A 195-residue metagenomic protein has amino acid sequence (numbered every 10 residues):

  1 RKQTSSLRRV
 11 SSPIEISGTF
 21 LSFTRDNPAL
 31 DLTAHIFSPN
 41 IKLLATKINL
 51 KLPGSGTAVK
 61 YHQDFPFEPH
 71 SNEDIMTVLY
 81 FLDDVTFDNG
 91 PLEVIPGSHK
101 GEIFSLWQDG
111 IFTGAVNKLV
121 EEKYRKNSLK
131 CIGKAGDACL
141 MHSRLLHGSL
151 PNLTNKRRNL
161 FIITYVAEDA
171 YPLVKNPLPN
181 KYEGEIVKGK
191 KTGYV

Functional and structural regions predicted by a protein language model:
R1-Y61, F67-P69, E183-G193: Non-heme Fe(II)-dependent double-stranded beta-helix
S17-S22, K123-L129, S149-L150: Active-site rim elements
I36, H62, P69-F87, I132-A135 (+2 more regions): Short, conserved beta-strand element in jelly-roll/cupin
K47, L52, Q63, Y80-D84 (+1 more regions): Short, structured patches in soluble enzyme cores that scaffold and shape functional sites
T57-Q63, N72, D88-V94, I103-W107 (+1 more regions): A short secondary-structure junction signal
Q63, I111-R125, R157, K175-Y182: Short, surface-exposed loop/helix-turn segments at secondary-structure junctions that function as lids/hinges flanking
V85-L146, A170: Double-stranded beta-helix
S105, A135-L140, R144-V195: Non-heme Fe(II)/2-oxoglutarate
